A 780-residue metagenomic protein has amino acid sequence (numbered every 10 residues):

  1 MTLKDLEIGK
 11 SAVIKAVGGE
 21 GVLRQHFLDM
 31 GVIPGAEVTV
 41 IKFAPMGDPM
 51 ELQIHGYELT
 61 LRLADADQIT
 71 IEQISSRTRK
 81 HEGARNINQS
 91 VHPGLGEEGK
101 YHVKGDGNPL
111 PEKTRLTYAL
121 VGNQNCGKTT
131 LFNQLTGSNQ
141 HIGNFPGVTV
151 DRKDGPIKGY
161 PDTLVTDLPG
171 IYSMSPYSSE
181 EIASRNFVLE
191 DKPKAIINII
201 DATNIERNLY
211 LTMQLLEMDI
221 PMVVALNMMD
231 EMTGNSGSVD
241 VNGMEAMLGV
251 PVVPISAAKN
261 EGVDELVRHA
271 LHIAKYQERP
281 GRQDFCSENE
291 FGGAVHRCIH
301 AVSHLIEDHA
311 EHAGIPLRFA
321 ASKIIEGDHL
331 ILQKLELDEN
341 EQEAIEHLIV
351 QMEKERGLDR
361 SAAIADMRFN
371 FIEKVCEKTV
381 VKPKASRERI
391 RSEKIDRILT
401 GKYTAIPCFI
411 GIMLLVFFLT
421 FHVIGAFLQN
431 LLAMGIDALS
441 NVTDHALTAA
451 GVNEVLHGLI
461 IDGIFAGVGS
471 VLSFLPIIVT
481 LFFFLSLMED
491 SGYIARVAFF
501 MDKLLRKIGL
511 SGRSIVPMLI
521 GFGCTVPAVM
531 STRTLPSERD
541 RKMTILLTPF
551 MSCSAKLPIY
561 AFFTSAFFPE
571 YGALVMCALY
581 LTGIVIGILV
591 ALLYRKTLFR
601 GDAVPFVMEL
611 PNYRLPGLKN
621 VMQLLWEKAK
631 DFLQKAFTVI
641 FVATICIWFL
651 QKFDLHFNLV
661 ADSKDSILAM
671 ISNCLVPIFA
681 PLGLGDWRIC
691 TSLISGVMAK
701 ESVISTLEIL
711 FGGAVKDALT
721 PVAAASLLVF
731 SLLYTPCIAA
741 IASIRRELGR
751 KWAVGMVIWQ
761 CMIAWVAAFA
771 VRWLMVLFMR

Functional and structural regions predicted by a protein language model:
V91-S173: Conserved G1/Walker A P-loop phosphate-binding module
Y160, A183-V252, I559: Conserved C-terminal guanine-recognition region of P-loop GTPase G domains, centered on the G4
M232-S287: Canonical P-loop GTPase G-domain recognition
G249, Y276, Q283-V452, L659-L668: Extended helical scaffolds that flank P-loop GTPase cores
E355, A362-D366, K382, V423-I464 (+3 more regions): Extended, low-charge hydrophobic alpha-helical regions
C408-L419, L481-S486, T564-A566, L579-L593 (+3 more regions): Hydrophobic core segments of alpha-helical transmembrane domains in multi-pass membrane transport and ion-translocation
M434, A438-V442, A495-T525, R600-L624 (+1 more regions): Juxtamembrane inter-helical linkers in multi-pass membrane proteins
F550, S554-C577, A739-G749, A768-R780: Transmembrane helix-loop junctions at the membrane interface of multipass transporters and ion channels
